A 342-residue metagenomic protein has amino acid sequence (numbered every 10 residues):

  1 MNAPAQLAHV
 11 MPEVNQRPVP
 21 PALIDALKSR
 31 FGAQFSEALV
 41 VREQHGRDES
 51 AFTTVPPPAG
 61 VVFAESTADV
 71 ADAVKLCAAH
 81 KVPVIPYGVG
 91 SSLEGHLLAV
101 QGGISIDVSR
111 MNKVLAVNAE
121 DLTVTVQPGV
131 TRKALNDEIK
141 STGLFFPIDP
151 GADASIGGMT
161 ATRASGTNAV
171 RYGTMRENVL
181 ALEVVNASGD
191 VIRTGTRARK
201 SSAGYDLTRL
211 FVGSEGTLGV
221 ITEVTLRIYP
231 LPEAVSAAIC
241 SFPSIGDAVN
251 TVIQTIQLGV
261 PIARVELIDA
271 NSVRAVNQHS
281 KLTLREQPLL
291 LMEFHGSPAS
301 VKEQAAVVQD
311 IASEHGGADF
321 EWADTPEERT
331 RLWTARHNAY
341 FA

Functional and structural regions predicted by a protein language model:
M1-A342: Noncatalytic alpha-helical scaffold of FAD-dependent oxidoreductases
